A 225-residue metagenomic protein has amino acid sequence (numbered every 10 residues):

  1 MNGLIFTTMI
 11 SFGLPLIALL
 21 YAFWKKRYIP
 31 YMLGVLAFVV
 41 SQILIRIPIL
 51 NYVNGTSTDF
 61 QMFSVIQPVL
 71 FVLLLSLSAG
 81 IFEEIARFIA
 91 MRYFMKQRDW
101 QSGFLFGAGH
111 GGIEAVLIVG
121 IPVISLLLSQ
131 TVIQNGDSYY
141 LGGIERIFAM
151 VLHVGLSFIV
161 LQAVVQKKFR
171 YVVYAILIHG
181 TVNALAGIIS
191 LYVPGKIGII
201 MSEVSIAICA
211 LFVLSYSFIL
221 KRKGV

Functional and structural regions predicted by a protein language model:
M1-V225: Hydrophobic alpha-helical segments at protein termini of multi-pass membrane proteins
